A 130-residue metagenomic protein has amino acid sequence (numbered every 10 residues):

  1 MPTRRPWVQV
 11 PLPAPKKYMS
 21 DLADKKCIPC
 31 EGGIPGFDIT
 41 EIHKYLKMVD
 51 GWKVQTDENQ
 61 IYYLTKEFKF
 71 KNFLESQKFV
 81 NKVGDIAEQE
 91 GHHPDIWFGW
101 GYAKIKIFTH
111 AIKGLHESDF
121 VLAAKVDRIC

Functional and structural regions predicted by a protein language model:
R4-R5: Basic polycationic patches enriched in arginine
M19-L74, K78-C130: Long, contiguous binding/interaction regions
